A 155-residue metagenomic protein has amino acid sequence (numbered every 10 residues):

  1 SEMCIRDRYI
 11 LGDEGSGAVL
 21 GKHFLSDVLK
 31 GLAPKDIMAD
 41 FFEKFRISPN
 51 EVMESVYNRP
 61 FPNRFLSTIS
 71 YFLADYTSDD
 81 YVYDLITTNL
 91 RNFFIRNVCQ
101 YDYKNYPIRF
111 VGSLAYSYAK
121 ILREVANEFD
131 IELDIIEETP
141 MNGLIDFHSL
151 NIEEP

Functional and structural regions predicted by a protein language model:
M3-I5: Short, small-residue-biased leader/transition segments that mark boundaries at the very start of proteins
R8-G15, Y57-P60: A short glycine-threonine-serine/GTX helix/turn-capping micro-motif
D13-K22, E137-M141: Short, charged, low-complexity patches
A18-V52: A short helix-loop
V19, H23, D27, D40 (+4 more regions): Alpha-helical scaffold segments in soluble metabolic enzymes
L25-S26, K120, E124-P155: Glycine-rich phosphate-binding/hydrolytic loop that grips phosphoryl groups
F42-K104: Adenine-nucleotide phosphate-binding core of ATP-dependent small-molecule kinases
Y83, R96-V125: Glycine-rich phosphate-binding loops at beta-strand->alpha-helix junctions
